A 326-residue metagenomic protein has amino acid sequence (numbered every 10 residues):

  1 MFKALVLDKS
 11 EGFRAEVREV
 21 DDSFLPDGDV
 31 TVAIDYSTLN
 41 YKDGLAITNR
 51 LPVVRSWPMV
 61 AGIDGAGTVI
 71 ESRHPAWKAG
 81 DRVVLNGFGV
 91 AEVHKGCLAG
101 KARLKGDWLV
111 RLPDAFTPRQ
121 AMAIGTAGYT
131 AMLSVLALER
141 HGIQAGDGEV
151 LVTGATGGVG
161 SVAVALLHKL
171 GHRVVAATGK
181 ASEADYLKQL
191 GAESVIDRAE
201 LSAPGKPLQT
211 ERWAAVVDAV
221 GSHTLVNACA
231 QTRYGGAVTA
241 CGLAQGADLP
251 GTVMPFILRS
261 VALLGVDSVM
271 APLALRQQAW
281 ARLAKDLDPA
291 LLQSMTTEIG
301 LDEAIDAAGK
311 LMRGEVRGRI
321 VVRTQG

Functional and structural regions predicted by a protein language model:
S23-L39, R50-V90: Glycine-rich beta-strand-centered segment in the early N-terminal region that forms part of a ligand/cofactor-binding
D81-R82, K101, K169, A237: Residue-level marker of beta-strand positions
V84, A214-V217, T239: N-terminal Rossmann-like NAD(P) cofactor-binding module of classical short-chain dehydrogenase/reductase
N86-L151: NAD(P)H dinucleotide-binding glycine-rich loop of Rossmann-like/cofactor-binding domains, especially the beta1-alpha1
G128-Y129, G154-S161, G221: Glycine-rich NAD(P) Rossmann-fold beta1-alpha1 loop
H168-T224, A281: Adenosine-nucleotide cofactor-binding segment
H223-P289, T324-Q325: Glycine-rich phosphate-binding loop and adjacent beta-alpha segment of Rossmann(oid) nucleotide-cofactor-binding
A274-G326: C-terminal hydrophobic helical "lid"/dimerization subdomain of Rossmann-like NAD(P)H-dependent oxidoreductases
